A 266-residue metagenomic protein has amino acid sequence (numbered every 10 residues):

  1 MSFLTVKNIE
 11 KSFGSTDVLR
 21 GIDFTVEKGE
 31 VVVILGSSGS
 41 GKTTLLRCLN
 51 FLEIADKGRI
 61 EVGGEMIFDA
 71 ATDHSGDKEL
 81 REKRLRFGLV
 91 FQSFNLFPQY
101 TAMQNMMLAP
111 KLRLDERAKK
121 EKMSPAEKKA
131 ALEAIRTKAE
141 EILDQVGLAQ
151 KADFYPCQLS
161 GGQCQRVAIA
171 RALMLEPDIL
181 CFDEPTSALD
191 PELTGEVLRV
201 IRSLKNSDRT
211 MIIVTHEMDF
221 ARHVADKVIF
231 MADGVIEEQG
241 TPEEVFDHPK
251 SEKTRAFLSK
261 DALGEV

Functional and structural regions predicted by a protein language model:
I67-G88, K129-L132, V245-P249: ABC ATPase NBD coupling module
F154, L175, S207: Conserved signature/switch motifs of ABC ATPase nucleotide-binding domains
Y155-L159, Q163: Conserved ABC ATPase signature
L180-D183: Catalytic Walker B motif of ABC-type/P-loop ATPase nucleotide-binding domains
A221-H223: A short, surface-exposed alpha-helical micro-motif characterized by mixed small hydrophobic and charged/polar residues
Q239-G240: ABC ATPase "signature
